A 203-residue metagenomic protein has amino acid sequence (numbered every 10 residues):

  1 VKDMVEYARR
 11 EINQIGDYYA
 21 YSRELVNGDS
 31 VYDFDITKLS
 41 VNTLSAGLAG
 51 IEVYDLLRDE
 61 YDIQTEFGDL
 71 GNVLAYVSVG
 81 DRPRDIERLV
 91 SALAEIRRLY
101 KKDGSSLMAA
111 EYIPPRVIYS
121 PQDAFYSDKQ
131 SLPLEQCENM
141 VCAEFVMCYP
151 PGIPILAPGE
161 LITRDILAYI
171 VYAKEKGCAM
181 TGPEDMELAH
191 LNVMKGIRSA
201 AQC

Functional and structural regions predicted by a protein language model:
V1-R10, D85: Structural signature of PLP-dependent enzymes
E6, R58, A94, E187-L188: Short amphipathic alpha-helical surface patches that mediate protein-protein
N13, D17-G182: Conserved C-terminal alpha-helix-loop-beta "cap" of PLP-dependent enzymes that closes/shapes the active-site mouth
A179-Q202: Charge-dense polyanion-binding interfaces
